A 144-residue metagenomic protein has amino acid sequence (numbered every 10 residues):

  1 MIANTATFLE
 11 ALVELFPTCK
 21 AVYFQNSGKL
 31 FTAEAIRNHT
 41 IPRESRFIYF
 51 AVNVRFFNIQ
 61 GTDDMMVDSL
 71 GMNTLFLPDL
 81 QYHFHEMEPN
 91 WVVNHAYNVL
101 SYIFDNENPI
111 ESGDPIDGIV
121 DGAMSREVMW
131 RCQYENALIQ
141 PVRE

Functional and structural regions predicted by a protein language model:
N4: Short, well-structured alpha-helical interface segments that form or flank functional binding sites
F8-Y23, S101-E111: Structural alpha-beta junctions
S27-E144: Aromatic/basic-lined ligand-recognition segments that form π-stacking hydrophobic pockets flanked by Lys/Arg to engage
